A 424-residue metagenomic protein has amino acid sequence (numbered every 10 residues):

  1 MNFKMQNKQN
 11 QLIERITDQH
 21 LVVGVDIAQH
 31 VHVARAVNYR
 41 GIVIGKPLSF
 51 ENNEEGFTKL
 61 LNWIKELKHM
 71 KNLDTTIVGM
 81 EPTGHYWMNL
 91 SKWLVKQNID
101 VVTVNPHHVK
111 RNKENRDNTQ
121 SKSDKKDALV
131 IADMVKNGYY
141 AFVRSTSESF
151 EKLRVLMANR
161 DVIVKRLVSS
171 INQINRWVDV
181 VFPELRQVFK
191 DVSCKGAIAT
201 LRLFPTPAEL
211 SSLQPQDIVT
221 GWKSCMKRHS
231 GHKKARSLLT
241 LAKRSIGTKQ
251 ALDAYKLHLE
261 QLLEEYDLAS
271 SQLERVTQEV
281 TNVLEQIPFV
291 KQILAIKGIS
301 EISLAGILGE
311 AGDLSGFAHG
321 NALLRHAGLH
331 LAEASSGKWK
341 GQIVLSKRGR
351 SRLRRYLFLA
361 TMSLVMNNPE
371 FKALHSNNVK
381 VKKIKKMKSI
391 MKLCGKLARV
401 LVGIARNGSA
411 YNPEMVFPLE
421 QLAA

Functional and structural regions predicted by a protein language model:
M1-A424: A detector of single, family-specific signature residues that are central to catalytic or substrate-handling motifs
